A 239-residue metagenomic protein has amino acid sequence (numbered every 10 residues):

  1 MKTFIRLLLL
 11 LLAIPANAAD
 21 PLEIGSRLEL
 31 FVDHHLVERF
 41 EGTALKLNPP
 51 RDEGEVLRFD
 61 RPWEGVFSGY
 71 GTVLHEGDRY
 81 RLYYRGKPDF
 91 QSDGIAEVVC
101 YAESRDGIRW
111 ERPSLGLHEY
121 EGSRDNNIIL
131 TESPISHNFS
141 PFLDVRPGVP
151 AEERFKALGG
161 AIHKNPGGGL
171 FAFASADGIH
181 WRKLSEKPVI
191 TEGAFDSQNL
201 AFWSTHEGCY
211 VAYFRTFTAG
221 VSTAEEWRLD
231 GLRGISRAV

Functional and structural regions predicted by a protein language model:
K2-L10: Sec-dependent signal peptide recognition, specifically the positively charged N-region followed immediately by
L9-A18: Hydrophobic h-region of N-terminal signal peptides that target proteins for export in Gram-negative bacteria
A19-N199, W203-V239: Beta-rich carbohydrate-recognition and catalytic domains
